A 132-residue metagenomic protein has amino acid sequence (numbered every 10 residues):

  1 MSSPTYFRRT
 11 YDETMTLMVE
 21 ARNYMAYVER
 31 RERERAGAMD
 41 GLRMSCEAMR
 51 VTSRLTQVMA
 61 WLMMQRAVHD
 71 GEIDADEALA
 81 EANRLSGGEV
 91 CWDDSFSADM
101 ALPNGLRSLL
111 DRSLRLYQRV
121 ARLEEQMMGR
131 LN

Functional and structural regions predicted by a protein language model:
M1-N132: Surface-exposed peri-terminal alpha-helical interaction modules
